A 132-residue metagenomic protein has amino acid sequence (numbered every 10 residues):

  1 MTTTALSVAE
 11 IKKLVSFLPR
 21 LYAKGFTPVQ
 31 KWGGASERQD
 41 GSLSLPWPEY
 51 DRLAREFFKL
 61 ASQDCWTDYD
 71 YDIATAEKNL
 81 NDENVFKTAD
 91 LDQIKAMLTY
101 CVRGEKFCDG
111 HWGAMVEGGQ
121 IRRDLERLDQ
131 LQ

Functional and structural regions predicted by a protein language model:
M1-Y22, L131: Short, extreme N-terminal segment that most often corresponds to the first beta-strand
T3-V8, T75-D92: Short, charge/polar-rich alpha-helical segments
T4-A5, Y22-S44, C65-W66, N84-T88 (+1 more regions): Charged, low-complexity interaction regions
G33-A35, D51, K59, W66-E77 (+1 more regions): Amphipathic alpha-helical repeat scaffolds of TPR domains
E49, A89-Q93, Q120, D124: Structural recognition of alpha-solenoid helical scaffolds
D64-D70, A74, G119-L128: Repeat-associated, polar segments at repeat-unit boundaries in modular proteins
A96-Q132: Amphipathic alpha-helical binding modules
